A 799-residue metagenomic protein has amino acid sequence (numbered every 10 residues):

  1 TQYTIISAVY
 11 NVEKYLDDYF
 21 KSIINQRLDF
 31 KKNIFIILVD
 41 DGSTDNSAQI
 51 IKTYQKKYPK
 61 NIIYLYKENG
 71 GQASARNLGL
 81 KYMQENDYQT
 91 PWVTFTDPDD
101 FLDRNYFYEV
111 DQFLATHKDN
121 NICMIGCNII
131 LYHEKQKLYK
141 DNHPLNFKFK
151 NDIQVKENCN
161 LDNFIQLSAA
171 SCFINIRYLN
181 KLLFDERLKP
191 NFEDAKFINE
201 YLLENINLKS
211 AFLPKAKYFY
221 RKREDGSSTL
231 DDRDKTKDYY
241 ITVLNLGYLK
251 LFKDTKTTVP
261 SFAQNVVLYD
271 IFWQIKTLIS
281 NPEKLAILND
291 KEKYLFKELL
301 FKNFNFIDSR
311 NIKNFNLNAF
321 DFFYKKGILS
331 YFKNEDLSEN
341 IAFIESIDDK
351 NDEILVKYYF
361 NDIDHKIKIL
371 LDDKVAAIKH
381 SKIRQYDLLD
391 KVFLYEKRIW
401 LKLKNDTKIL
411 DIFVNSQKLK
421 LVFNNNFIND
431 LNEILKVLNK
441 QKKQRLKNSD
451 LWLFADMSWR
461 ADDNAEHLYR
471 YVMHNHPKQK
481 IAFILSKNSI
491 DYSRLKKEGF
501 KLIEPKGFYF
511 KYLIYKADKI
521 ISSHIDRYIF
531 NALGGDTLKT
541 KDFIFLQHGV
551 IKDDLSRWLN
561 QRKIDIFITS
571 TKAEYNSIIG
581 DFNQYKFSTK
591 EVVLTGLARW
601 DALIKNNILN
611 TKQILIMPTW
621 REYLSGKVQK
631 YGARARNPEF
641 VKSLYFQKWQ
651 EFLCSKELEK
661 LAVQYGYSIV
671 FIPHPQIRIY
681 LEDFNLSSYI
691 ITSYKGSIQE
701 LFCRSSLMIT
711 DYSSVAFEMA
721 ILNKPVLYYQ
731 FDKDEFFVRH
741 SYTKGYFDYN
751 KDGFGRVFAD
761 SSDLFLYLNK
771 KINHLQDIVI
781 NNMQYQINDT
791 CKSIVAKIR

Functional and structural regions predicted by a protein language model:
V12-Q26: Short, well-formed alpha-helical segments that are part of the catalytic scaffolds of diverse glycosyltransferases
D40-Q49, G71: A conserved acidic beta->alpha catalytic loop
K67-Y88: Glycine-rich, basic loop-to-helix element that forms the pyrophosphate-binding segment of sugar-nucleotide handling
F101, N105-P144: Conserved donor NDP-sugar-binding/catalytic core segment of glycosyltransferases
V155-V243: Conserved nucleotide-sugar donor-binding catalytic segment
T258, D462-H476, A598-D683, F758: Conserved catalytic-core segment of nucleotide-activated headgroup transferases in glycan assembly
K442-R445, S449-L603, Y623: Active-site and donor-binding regions of nucleotide-sugar-utilizing enzymes
S588-T589, E682-S687, Y712-M783: Catalytic binding pocket for nucleotide-activated donors in carbohydrate/polymer assembly enzymes
